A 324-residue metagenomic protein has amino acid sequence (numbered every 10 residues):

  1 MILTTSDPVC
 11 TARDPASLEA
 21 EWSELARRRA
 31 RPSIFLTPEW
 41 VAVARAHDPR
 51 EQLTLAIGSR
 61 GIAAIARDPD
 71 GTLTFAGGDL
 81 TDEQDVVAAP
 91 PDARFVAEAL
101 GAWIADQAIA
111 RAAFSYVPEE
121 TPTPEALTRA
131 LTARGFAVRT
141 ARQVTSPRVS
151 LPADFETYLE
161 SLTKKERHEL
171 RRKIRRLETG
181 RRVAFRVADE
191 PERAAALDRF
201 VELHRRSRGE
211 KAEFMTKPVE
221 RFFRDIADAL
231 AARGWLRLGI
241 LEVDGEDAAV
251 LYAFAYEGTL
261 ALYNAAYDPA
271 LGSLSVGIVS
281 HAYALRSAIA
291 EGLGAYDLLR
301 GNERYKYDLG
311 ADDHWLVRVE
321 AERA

Functional and structural regions predicted by a protein language model:
M1-T5: Short, intrinsically disordered terminal tails adjacent to the first/last structured region
S6-F75, V117-S273: A conserved beta-strand-loop-helix scaffold within acyl/acetyltransferase catalytic domains
R50, D228, L309-V317: Short alpha-helix boundary/capping motifs
D68-R142, E257-L309, D313: Acyl-donor binding region in acyl/amide transferases
R176-T179, L309, A321: Sequence-pattern detector for short linear motifs and compositional/periodic biases rather than a specific fold
L299-R300, W315-A324: Histidine- and aromatic-rich ligand-binding microenvironments
